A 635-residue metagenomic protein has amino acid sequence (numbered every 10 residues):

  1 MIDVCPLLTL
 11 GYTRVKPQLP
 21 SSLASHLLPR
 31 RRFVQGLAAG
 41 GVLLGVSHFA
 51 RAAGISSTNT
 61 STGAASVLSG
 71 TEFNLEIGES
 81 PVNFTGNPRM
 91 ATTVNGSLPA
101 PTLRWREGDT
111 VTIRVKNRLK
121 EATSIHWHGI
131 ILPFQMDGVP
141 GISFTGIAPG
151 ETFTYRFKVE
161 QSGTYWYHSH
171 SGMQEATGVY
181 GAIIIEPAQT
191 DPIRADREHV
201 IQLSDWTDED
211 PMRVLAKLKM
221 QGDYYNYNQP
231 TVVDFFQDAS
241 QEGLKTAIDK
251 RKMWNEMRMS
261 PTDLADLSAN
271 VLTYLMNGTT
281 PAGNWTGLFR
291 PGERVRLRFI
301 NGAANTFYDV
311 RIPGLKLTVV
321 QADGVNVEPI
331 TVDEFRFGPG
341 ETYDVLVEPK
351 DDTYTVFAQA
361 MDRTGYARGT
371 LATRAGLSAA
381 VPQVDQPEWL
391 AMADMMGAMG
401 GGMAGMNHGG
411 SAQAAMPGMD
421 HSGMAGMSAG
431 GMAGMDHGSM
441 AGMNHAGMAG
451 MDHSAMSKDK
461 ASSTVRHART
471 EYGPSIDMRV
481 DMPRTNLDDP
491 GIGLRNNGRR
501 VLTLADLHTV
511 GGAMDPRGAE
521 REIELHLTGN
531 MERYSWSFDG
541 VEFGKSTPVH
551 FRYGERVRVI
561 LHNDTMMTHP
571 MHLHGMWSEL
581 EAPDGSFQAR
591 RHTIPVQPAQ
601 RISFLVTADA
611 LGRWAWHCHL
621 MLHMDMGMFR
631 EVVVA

Functional and structural regions predicted by a protein language model:
M1-P29, A39: N-terminal secretory signal peptides
I2-P6, L68-R194, D266-V271, R298 (+7 more regions): Histidine- and aromatic-enriched segments that form or immediately flank copper-ligand environments
S22, H26-R32, G41-T62, A635: N-terminal twin-arginine translocation
I55-S69, D459, V465-L487, I492-V501: N-terminal pre-domain segments of enzymes
G63-A65, Y180-S204, R368-G405, G627-A635: Extracytoplasmic/periplasmic copper-protein system
P88, L203-R290: Mobile cap/lid helix-loop segments that border enzyme active or cofactor-binding sites and regulate substrate access
M136-V139, T145-A148, I248-H408, H453-S475 (+1 more regions): Histidine- and aromatic-rich segments of cupredoxin/plastocyanin-like copper-binding domains
M399-K460: Histidine-centered metal-binding segments
